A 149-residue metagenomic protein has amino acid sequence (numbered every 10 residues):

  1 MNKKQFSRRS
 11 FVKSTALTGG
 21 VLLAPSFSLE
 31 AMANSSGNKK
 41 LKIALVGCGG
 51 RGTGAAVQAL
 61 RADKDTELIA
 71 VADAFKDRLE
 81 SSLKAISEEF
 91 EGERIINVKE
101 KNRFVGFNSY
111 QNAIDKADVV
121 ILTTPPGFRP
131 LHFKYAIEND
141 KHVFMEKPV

Functional and structural regions predicted by a protein language model:
N2-K141: N-terminal glycine-/serine-/threonine-rich beta1-alpha1-beta2 phosphate-ribose binding loop of Rossmann-like
G49, P148-V149: Short beta-to-alpha linker loops that shape the active-site pocket of alpha/beta-hydrolase fold enzymes
D140-H142, E146-P148: Short helix/strand-capping hinge loops at secondary-structure junctions that flank key functional elements
